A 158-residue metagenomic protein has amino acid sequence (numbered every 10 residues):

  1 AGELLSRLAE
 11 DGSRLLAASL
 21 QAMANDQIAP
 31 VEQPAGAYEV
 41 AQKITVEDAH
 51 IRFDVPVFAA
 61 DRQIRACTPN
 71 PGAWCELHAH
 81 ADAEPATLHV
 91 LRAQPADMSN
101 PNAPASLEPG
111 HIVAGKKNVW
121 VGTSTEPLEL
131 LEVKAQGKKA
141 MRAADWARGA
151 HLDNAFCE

Functional and structural regions predicted by a protein language model:
A1-I28: Conserved anion/nucleotide-ligand pocket segment
G2, E32-I51: Flexible, acidic loop-helix segments that line cofactor/substrate-binding pockets
L5-S6, A41, D61: Generic detector of well-ordered alpha-helical segments enriched in charged/polar residues, highlighting helical
A22, P34, H78-D82: Residue-level signal for alpha-helical context at structural boundaries
A29-P34, Q42, Q94, K134-Q136: Glutamine-centric residue-chemistry signal
A29-Y38, G72-L77: Short catalytic/ligand-gating loop segments at beta-alpha or beta-beta junctions within enzyme catalytic domains
D48, F53-E158: An anion-binding loop in the catalytic cleft
